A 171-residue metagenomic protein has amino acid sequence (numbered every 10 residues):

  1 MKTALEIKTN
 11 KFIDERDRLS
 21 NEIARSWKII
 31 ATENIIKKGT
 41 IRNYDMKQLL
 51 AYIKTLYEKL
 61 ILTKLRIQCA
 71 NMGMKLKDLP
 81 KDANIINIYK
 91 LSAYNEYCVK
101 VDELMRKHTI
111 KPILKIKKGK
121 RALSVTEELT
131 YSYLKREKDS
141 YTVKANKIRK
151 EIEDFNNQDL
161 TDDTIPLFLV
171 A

Functional and structural regions predicted by a protein language model:
M1-A171: Structural preference for solvent-exposed beta-strand-turn elements and adjacent flexible terminal/loop segments within
